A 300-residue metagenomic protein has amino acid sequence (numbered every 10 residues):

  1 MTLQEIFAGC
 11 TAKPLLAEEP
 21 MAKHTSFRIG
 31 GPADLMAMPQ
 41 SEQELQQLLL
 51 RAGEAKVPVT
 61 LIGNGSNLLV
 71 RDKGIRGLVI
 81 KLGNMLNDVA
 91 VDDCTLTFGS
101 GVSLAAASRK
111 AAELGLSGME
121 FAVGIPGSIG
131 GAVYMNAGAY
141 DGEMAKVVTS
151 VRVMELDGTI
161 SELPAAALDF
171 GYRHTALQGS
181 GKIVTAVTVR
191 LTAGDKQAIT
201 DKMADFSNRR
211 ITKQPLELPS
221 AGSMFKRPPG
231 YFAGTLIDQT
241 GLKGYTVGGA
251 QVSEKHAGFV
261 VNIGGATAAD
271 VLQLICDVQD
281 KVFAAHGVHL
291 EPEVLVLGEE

Functional and structural regions predicted by a protein language model:
T2-I129: Anion-binding (especially nucleotide phosphate/pyrophosphate-binding) glycine-rich loop and adjoining beta-alpha core
L16-A17, L68, M154-C276, D280-K281 (+1 more regions): Phosphate/pyrophosphate- and phosphate-bearing ligand-binding catalytic cores of soluble enzymes
G30-G31, A37-E42, L69-N87, Y134-P164 (+1 more regions): Structural signature of FAD isoalloxazine-binding scaffolds in flavoprotein oxidoreductases
A55, I62-N64, V147, L218-P219 (+1 more regions): Short, basic and Ser/Thr-rich N-terminal targeting/leader segments
N67-L68, S108-A111, M119-V123, N136-E143 (+3 more regions): A generic local secondary-structure boundary/capping motif
T95, V102-L104, G124-P126, G130 (+6 more regions): Short acidic/polar capping segments at secondary-structure boundaries
S117, V147, A166-L168: Short beta-strand or tight-loop elements that sit immediately N-terminal to catalytic metal-binding acidic residues
